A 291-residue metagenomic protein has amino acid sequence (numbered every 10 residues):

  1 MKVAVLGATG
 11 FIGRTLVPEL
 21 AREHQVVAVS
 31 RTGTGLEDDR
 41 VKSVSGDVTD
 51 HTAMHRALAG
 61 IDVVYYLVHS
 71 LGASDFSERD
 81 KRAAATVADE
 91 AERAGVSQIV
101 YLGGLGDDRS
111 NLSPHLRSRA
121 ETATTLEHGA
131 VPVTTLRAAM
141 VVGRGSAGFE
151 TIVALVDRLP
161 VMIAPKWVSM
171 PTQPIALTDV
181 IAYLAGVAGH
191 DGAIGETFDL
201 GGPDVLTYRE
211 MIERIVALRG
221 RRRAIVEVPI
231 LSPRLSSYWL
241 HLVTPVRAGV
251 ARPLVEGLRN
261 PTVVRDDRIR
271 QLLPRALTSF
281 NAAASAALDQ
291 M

Functional and structural regions predicted by a protein language model:
M1-E23: N-terminal Rossmann NAD(P)H-binding glycine-rich loop of SDR-like oxidoreductase domains
L6, V29, L67, I99-G104 (+1 more regions): SDR active-site strand-loop-helix element
L16, R22-E23, R109-R221: Oxidoreductase cofactor-interface core, primarily capturing Rossmann-like NAD(P)-dependent enzymes
Q25-R31: Conserved glycine-rich Rossmann-like NAD(P)H-binding loop of the short-chain dehydrogenase/reductase
T34-A94, G104-N111: NAD(P)H-binding glycine-rich loop region in Rossmannoid oxidoreductase-like domains and their noncatalytic homologs
D50, A83, Q98, T122 (+1 more regions): Conserved cofactor-binding/catalytic machinery of classical short-chain dehydrogenase/reductase
R93-Q98, V131: A short helix->loop->beta-strand "cap" motif at the edges of active sites that frequently abuts
Y183-P253, P261-M291: Mid/C-terminal beta-alpha module of Rossmann-like enzyme folds, strongest in SDR-family dehydrogenases/epimerases
